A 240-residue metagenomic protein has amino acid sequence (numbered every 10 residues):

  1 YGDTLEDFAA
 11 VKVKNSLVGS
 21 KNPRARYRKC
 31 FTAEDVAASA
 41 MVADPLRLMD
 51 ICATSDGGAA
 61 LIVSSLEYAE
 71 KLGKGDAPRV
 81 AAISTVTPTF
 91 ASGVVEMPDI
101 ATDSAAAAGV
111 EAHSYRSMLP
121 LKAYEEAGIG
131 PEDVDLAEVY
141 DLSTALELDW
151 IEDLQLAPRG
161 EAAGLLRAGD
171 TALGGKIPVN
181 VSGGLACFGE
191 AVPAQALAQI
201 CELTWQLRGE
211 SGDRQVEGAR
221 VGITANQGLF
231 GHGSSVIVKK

Functional and structural regions predicted by a protein language model:
Y1-P45: Glycine-rich, mobile lid/loop segments that gate access to catalytic sites or pores
Y1-T4, K71, L119-D133: Phosphate/pyrophosphate-binding loops at sites that engage ATP/ADP/AMP, CoA/4′-phosphopantetheine, polyphosphate
A10, M41-M118, A168-S182, A186 (+4 more regions): Condensing-enzyme catalytic core mediating Claisen C-C bond formation in acyl metabolism
K12-R26, P88-S92, S143-D149, V192-L197 (+2 more regions): Acyl-CoA/ACP chain-elongation machinery
S65, E111-A127, E202-G209: Short, well-ordered amphipathic alpha-helical segments that serve as non-catalytic structural scaffolds within diverse
F90-M97, D141-G164, A191, F230-I237: Short glycine/threonine-rich loop-to-helix capping motif typified by GTGT followed within a few residues by an Asp-Pro
D133-V139: Short glycine-rich phosphate-binding loop at a beta-alpha junction
E147-L207: C-terminal hydrophobic structural anchor segments that stabilize assembly/packing rather than catalytic chemistry
